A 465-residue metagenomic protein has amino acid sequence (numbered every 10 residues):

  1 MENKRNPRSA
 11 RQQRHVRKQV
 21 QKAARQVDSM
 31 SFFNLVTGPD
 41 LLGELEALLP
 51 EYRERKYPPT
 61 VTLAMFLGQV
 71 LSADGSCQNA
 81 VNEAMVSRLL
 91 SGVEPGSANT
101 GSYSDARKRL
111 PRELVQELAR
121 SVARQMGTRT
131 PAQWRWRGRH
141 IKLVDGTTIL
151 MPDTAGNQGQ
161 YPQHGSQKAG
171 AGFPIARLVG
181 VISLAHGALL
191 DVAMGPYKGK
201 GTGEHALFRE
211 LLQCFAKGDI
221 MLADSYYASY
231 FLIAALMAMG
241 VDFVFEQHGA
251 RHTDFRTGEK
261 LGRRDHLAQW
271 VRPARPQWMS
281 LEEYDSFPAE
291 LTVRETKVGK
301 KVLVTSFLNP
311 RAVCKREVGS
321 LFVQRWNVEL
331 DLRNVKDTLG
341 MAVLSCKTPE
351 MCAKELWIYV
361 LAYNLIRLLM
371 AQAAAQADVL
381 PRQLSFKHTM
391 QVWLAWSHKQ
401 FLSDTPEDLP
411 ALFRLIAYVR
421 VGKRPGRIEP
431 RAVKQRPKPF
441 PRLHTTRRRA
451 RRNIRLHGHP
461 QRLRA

Functional and structural regions predicted by a protein language model:
M1-N79, E83, G96, R107-L110 (+5 more regions): Single, function-defining residue in the core of a domain
V86-S104: Short, basic interhelical loop/turn and adjoining N-cap of the next helix at nucleic-acid- or acidic-partner-contacting
Q133: Noncatalytic carbohydrate-binding groove/subsite architecture in carbohydrate-active enzymes
